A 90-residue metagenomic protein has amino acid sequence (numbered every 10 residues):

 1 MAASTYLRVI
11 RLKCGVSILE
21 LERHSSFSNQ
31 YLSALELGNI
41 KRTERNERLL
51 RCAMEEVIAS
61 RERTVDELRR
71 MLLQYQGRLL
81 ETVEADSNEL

Functional and structural regions predicted by a protein language model:
M1-K13: A short, Lys/Arg-rich alpha-helix, primarily the initiator
Y6, Y31-A34, L49: A general alpha-helix detector
R11, E22, R51: The alpha-helix within a helix-turn-helix
L12, S26, L37-N39, R48: Residue-level detection of the helix-turn-helix DNA-binding "recognition helix"
G15-A34: Short alpha-helical DNA-recognition segment
T43-R63: DNA major-groove recognition helix of helix-turn-helix/homeodomain DNA-binding modules
R63-L90: Helix-turn-helix/homeodomain-like alpha-helical modules used for DNA recognition and transcription-factor dimerization
